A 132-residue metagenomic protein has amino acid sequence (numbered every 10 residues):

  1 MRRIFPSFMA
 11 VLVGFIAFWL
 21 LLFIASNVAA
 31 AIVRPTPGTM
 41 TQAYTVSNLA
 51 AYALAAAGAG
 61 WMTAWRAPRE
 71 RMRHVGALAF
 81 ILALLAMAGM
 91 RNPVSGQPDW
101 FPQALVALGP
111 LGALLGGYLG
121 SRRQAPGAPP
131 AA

Functional and structural regions predicted by a protein language model:
M1-A132: Juxtamembrane/disordered regions of integral membrane proteins
